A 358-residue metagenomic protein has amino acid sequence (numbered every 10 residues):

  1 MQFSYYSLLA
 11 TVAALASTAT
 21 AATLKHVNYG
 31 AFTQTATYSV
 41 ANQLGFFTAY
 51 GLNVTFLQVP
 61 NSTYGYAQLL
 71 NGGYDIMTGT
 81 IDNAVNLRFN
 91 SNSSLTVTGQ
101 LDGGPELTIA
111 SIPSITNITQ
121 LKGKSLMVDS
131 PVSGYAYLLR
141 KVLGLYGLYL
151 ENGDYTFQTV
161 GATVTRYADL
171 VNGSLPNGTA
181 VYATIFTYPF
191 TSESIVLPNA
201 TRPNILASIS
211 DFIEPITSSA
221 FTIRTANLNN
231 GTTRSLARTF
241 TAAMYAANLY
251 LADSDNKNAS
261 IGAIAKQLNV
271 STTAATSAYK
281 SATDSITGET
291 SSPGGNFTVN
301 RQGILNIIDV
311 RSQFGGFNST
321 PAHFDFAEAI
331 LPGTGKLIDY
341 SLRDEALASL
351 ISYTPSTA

Functional and structural regions predicted by a protein language model:
M1-T23: Fungal secretory targeting signals
A22-D169, Y182-Y188, L206-I209, P215: Short, glycine-/small- and polar/acidic-enriched structural segments that line small-molecule recognition paths
T35, Y66, I81-A84, A136 (+9 more regions): Extracytoplasmic/secreted envelope proteins and their assembly/folding machinery, especially bacterial periplasmic
G51, G73, T78-I81, R88-S91 (+8 more regions): Sec/Tat-exported extracytoplasmic proteins
N53, N61, N90-N92, N117 (+8 more regions): N-linked glycosylation sites
T165-N269: Pocket-lining segment of extracytoplasmic ligand-binding domains
N230-S319: Secondary-structure end/capping motifs
L305-A358: Conserved C-terminal helix/tail region of periplasmic/extracytoplasmic solute-binding proteins
